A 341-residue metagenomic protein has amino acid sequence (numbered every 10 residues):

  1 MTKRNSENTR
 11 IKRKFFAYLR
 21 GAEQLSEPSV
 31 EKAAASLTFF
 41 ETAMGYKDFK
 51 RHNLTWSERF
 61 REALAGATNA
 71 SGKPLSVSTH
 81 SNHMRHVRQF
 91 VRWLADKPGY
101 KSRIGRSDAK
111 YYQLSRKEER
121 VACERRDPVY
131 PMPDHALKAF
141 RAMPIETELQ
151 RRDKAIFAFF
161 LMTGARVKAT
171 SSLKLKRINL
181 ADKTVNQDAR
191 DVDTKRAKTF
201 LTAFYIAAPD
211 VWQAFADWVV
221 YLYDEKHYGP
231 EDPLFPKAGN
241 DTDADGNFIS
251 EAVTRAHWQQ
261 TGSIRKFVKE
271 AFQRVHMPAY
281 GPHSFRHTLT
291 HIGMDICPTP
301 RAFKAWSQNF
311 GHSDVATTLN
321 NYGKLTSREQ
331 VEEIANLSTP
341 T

Functional and structural regions predicted by a protein language model:
M1-K3, N336-T341: C-terminal secondary-structure termini that scaffold catalytic or DNA-interacting sites
R13-E124, M143-E146: N-terminal core-binding DNA-recognition domain of tyrosine recombinases/integrases
P98, F160-V185: Short, charged phosphate-coordinating catalytic segments
Y100-K138, R196, D241-E251: Flexible interdomain linker/hinge and immediately adjacent N-terminus of the catalytic tyrosine-recombinase domain
D134-V167: Basic, Lys/Arg- and aromatic-enriched nucleic-acid-binding interface segment
A181, A189-A252: Basic, alpha-helical nucleic-acid-contacting "clamp/cap" segments
T254-Q308, H312-V315: Short, basic (Lys/Arg/His-rich) helix/loop patches that form interaction surfaces in the mid-to-C-terminal regions
F310-A335: Catalytic-site neighborhood detector that most strongly recognizes the C-terminal catalytic loop/helix of tyrosine
